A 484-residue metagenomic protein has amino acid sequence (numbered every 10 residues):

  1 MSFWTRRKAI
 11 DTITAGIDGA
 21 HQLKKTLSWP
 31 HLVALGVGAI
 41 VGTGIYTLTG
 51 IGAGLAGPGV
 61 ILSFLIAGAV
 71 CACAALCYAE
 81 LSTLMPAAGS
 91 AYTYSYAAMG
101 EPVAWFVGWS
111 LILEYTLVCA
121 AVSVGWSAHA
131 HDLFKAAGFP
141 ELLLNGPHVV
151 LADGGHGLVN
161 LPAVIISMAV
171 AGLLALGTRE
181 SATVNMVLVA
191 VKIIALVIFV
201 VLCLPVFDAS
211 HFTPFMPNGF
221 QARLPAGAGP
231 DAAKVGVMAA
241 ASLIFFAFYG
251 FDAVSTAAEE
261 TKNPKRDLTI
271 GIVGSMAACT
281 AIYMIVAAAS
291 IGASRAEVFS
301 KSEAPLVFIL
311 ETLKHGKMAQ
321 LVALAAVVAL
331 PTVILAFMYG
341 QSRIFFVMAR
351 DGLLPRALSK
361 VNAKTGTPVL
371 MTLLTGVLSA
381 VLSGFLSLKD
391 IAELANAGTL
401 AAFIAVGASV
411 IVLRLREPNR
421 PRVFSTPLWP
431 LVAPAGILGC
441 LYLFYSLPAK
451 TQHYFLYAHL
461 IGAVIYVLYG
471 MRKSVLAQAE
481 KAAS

Functional and structural regions predicted by a protein language model:
M1-L48, L55-P58, A72-A79, M85-A88 (+4 more regions): Membrane-interface "cap" regions at the ends of multi-pass membrane proteins
D18-L23, V60-I61, L65, G138-L161 (+1 more regions): Helix-loop-helix junctions that connect adjacent transmembrane segments in multi-pass membrane transporters
L23-K24, T47-A152, S275-A278, I285 (+2 more regions): Extracellular loop-to-transmembrane helix junctions
K24, W29, H156-V164, K262-Y283 (+4 more regions): Loop-to-transmembrane helix boundary motifs in multi-pass membrane proteins
Y46, A87, S110-A128, L243-T261 (+3 more regions): Membrane-helix boundary/coupling elements in multi-pass transport proteins
G50-I61, L111, V122-H129, G138 (+7 more regions): Transmembrane helix-loop boundary segments of multi-pass membrane transporters
S127, L158-F212, M216, I272-M276 (+2 more regions): Membrane-interface loop-to-helix entry segments
G155-V159, A357-V369, F403-Q452, R472-A483: C-terminal membrane-solvent junction of multi-pass transporters and transport-like membrane proteins
